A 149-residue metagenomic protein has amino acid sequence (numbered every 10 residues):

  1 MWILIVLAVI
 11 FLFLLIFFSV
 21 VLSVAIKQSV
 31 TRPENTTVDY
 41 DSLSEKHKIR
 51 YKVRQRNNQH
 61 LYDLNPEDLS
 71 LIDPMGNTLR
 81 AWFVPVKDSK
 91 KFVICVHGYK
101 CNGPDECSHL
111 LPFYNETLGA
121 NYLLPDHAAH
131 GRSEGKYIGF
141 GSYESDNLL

Functional and structural regions predicted by a protein language model:
M1-I10: Feature marks short, highly hydrophobic, charge-poor N-terminal signal-anchor/signal peptide-like helices that anchor
V9-S70: An N-terminal hydrophobic leader/cap segment in hydrolases
P74-P85: A short loop-to-beta-strand scaffold at the N-terminal edge of the catalytic core in hydrolase folds
K90-G98: Short beta-strand element of the alpha/beta-hydrolase
Y99-Y114, H127: The serine-hydrolase catalytic nucleophile loop
D105-C107, S133-K136: Conserved catalytic-core motifs of eukaryotic protein kinase domains, centered on the activation segment
N115-E134: Conserved alpha/beta-hydrolase
I138-L149: Alpha/beta-hydrolase active-site loop
